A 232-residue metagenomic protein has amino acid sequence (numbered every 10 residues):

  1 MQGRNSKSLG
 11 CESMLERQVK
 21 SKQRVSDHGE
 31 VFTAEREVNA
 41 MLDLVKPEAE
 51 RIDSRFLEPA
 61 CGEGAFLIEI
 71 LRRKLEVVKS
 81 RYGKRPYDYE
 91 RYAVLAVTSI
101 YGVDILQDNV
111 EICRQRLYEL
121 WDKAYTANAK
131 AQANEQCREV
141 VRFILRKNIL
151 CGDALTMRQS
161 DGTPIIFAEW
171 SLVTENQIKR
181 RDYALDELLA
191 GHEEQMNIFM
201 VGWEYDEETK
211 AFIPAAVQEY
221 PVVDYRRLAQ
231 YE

Functional and structural regions predicted by a protein language model:
Q2-E232: SAM-dependent methyltransferase catalytic region
